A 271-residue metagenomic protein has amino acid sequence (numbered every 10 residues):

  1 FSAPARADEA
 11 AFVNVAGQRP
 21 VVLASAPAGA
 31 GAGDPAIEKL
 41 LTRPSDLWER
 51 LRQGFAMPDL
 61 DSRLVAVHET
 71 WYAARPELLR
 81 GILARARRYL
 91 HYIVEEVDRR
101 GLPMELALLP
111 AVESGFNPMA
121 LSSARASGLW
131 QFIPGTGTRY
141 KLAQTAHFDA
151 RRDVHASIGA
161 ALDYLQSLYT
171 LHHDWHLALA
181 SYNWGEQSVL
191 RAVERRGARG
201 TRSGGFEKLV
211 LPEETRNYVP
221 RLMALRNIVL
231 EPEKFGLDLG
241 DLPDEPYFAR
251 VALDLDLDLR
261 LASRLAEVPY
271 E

Functional and structural regions predicted by a protein language model:
A3-G101: An acidic, Gly/Ser/Thr/Pro-rich helix-cap/linker signature
T42-R43, T201, E213, L257 (+1 more regions): Short coil/turn linker and secondary-structure boundary residues
A56-R250: Catalytic glycan-binding domains that act on GlcNAc-containing polysaccharides
G240-E271: Primarily a LysM-type cell-wall glycan-binding module
